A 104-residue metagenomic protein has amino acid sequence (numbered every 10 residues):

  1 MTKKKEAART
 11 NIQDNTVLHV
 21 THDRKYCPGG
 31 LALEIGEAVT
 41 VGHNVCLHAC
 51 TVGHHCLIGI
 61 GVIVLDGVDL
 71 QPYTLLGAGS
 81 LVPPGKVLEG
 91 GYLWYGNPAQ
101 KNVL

Functional and structural regions predicted by a protein language model:
N11: Basic/aromatic-rich interaction segments and small domains that mediate binding to polyanionic partners
D14-L33, H43-L104: Glycine-rich hexapeptide-repeat left-handed beta-helix
T40: Short proline/glycine- and basic residue-enriched helix-capping loop/turn segments at helix->loop/beta transitions
